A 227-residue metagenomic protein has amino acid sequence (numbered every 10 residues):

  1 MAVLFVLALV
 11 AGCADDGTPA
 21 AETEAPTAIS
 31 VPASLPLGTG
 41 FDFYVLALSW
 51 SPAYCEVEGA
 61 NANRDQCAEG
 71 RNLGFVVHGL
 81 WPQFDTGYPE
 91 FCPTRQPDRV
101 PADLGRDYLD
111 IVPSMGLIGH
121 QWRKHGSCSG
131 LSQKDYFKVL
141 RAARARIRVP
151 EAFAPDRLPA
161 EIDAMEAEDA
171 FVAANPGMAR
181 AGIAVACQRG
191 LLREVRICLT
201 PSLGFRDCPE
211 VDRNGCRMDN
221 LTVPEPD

Functional and structural regions predicted by a protein language model:
A2-V10: Bacterial N-terminal signal peptides
C13-D16: Bacterial signal peptide processing site
T18-V57: N-terminal module-boundary/linker segments of secreted carbohydrate-active enzymes
V45, G59-D227: Domain-level detector of nuclease and nuclease-like folds in predominantly extracellular/periplasmic contexts
